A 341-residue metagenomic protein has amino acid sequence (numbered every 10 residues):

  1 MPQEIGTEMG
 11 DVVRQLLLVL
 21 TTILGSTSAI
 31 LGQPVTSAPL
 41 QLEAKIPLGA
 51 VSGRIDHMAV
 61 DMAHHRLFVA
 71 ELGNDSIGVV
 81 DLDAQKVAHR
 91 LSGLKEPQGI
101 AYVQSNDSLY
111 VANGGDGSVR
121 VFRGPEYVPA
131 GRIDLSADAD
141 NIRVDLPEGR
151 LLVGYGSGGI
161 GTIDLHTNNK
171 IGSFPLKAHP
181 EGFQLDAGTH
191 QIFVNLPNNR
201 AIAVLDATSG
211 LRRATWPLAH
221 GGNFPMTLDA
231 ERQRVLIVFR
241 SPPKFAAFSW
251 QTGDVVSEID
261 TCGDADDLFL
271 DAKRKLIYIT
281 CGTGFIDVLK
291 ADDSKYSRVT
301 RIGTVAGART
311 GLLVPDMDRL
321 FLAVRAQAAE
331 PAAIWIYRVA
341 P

Functional and structural regions predicted by a protein language model:
P2, M9-L16: Positively charged n-region of N-terminal signal peptides that target proteins for export
Q15-A29: Bacterial N-terminal signal peptides
S28-P341: Predominantly soluble domains enriched in secretory-pathway, periplasmic, or organellar proteins
